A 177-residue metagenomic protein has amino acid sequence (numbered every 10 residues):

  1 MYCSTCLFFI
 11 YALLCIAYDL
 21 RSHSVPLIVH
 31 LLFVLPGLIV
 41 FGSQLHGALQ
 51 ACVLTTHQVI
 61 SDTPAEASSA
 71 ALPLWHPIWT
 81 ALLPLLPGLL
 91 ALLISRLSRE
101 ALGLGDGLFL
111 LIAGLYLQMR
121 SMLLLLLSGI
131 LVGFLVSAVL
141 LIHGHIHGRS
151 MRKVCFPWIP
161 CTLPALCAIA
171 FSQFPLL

Functional and structural regions predicted by a protein language model:
M1-L177: A membrane-topology feature that recognizes alpha-helical transmembrane segments and their immediate juxtamembrane
